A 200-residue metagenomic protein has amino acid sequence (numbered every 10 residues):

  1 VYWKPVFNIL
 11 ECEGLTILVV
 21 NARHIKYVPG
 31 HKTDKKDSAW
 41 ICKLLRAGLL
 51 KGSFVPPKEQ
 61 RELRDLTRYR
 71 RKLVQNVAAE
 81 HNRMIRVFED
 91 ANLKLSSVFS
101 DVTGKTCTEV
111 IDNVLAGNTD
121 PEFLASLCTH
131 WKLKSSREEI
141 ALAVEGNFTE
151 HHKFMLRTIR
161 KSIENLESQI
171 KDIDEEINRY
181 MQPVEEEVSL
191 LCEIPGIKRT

Functional and structural regions predicted by a protein language model:
V1-T200: A detector of single, family-specific signature residues that are central to catalytic or substrate-handling motifs
